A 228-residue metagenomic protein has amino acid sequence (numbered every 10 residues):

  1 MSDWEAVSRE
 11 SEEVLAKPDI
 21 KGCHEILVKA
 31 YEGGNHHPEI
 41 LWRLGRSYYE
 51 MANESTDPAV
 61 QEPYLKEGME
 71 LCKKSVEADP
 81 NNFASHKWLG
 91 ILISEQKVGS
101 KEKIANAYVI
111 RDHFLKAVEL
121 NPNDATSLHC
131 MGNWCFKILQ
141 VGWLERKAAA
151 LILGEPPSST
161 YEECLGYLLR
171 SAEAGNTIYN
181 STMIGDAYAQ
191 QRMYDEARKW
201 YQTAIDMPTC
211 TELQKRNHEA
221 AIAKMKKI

Functional and structural regions predicted by a protein language model:
M1-A6, S158, G175-N180, R192 (+2 more regions): Terminal, low-structured helical/coil segments at or just beyond the last alpha-helical repeat
S2-A6, E10-G22, R46-N81, W88-N123 (+3 more regions): Short coil/linker segments at helix-helix boundaries
K29-S47, P80-A84: Short, charge-rich amphipathic alpha-helical segments embedded in non-transmembrane helical bundles/solenoids
H37, N82, D124, T177-I178 (+1 more regions): Residue-level recognition of tetratricopeptide repeat
I40, S85, S127, N180-S181 (+2 more regions): TPR alpha-solenoid repeat register
R43, W88, C130, M183 (+2 more regions): Canonical tetratricopeptide repeat
G99, G185-W200: Short, electropositive alpha-helical surface patch
